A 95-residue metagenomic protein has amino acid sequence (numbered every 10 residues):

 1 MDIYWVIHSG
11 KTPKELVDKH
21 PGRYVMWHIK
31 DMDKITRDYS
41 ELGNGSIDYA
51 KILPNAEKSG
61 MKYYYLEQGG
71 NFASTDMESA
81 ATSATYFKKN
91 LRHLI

Functional and structural regions predicted by a protein language model:
D2: Active-site glycine-centered loops adjacent to acidic/histidine catalytic or metal-binding residues that shape
W5-I95: Histidine-acidic metal/acid-base catalytic patches
